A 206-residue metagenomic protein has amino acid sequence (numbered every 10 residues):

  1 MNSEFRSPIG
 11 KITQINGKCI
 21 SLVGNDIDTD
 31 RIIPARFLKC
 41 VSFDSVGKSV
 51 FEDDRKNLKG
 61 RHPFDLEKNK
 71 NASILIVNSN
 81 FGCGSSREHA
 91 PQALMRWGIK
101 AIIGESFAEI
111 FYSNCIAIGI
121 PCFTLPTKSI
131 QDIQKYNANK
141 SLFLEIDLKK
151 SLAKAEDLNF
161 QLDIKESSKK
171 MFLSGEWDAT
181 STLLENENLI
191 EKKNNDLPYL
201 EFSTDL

Functional and structural regions predicted by a protein language model:
M1-L206: Fe-S-dependent hydro-lyases/dehydratases of central metabolism
